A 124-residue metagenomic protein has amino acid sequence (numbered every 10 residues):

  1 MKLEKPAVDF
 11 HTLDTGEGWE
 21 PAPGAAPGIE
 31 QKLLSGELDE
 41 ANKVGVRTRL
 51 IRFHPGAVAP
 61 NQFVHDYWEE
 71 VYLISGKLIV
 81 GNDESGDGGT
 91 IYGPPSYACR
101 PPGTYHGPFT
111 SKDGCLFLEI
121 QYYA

Functional and structural regions predicted by a protein language model:
M1-G45: A short, N-terminal "cap"/entry segment at the start of jelly-roll beta-barrel domains of the cupin/DSBH fold
Q31-L33, T48-R52, E70, Y97-C99: Conserved hydrophobic/aromatic beta-strand scaffold that supports enzyme active sites
E40-A41, F53-V58, K77, T104: Short, charged/polar surface micro-motifs in flexible loops or helix N-caps
N42-K43, A59-H65, N82, G89 (+1 more regions): Short histidine-centered beta-strand/loop micro-motifs that create catalytic or ligand/metal-coordination sites
H54, N82-G103: Short acidic-glycine-tyrosine-enriched beta hairpin
P55, V64-E84: Glycine- and acidic-residue-biased ligand/ion/polar-headgroup-sensing regions
I91-G93, P102-A124: Ligand-binding loop in jelly-roll beta-barrel domains
